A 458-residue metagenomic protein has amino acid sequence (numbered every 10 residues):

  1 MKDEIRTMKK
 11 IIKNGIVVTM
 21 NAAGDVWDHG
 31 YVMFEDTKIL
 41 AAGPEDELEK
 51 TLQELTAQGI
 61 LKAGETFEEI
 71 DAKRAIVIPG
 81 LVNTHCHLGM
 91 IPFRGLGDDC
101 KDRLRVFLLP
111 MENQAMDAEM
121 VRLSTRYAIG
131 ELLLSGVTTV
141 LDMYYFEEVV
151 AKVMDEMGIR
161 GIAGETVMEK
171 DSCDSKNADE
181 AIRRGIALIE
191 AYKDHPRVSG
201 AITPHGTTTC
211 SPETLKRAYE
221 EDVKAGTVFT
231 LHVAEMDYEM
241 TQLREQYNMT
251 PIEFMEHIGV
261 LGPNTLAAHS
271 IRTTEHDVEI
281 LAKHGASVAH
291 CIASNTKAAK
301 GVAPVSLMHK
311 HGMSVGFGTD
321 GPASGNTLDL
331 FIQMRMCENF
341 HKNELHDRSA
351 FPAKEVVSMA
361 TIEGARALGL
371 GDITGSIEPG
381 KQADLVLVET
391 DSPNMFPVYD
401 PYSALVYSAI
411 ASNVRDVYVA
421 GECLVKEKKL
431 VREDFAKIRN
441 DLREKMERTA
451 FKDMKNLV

Functional and structural regions predicted by a protein language model:
M1-G30, F34-E35, P44-E45, K50-Q53 (+1 more regions): Active-site microenvironment of metallo-dependent hydrolases
R6, K10-N14, L52-R103, R126 (+1 more regions): Replace "His-x-His-based motif
G15, V32, T37, R74 (+14 more regions): Divalent metal-coordination and catalytic microenvironments
P92-L123, M157-D179, D237-G262, H284-S287 (+1 more regions): Active-site gating loops and adjacent loop-to-helix segments of metal-dependent hydrolytic enzymes
R94-I159, A181-D194, D441-E447, F451 (+1 more regions): Alpha-helical scaffold segments that flank or form the walls of functional sites
V149-I271: Metal-coordinating catalytic core of metallo-dependent amide/deamination hydrolases
E235-G259, P263-T265, S270-K283, T296-L307 (+1 more regions): Catalytic core of soluble alpha/beta enzymes
H257-N264, S306-S392, S408-I410: His/Asp/Glu-enriched, well-ordered alpha-helical/loop segment that forms or immediately abuts the divalent-metal
